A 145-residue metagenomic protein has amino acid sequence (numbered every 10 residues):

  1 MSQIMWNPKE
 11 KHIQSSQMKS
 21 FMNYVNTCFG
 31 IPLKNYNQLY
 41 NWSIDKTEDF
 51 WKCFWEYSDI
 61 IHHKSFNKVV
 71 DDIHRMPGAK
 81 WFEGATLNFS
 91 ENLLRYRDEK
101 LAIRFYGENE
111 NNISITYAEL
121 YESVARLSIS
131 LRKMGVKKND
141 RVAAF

Functional and structural regions predicted by a protein language model:
S2-P77: N-terminal amphipathic, basic-rich helices that act as targeting or association modules
S16, S20, F89, Y96-D98 (+2 more regions): Generic alpha-helical secondary structure signal
P32, E99, I113: Flexible coil/turn residues that form the inter-helical turn or adjacent wing/linker of helix-turn-helix
Y36, T47, W51, S90 (+2 more regions): Hydrophobic (often cysteine-bearing) scaffold residues that line and stabilize catalytic clefts of nucleotide/cofactor
N37-W42, I103-F145: Conserved AMP-binding/adenylate-forming core of the ANL superfamily
K52-F66, E83-R104: A short N-terminal helical cap/helix-turn-helix that marks the beginning of AMP-binding/adenylate-forming
G78-F82: Short, P/G- and charge-enriched loop/turn segments at secondary-structure junctions
